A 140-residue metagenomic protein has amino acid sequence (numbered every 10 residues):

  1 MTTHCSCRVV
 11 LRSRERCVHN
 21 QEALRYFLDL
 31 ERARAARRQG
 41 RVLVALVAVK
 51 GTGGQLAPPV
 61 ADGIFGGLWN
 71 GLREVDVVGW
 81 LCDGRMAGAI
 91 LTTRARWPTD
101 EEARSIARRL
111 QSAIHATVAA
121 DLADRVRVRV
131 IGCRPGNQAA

Functional and structural regions predicted by a protein language model:
M1-A35, P59-I64, A140: PAS-family sensory modules
S13-A23, A35-A36, K50-A57, D76-W80 (+1 more regions): Catalytic-site/binding-pocket detector for metal-dependent nucleotidyl cyclases and the c-di-GMP signaling machinery
F27, G51-V77, R109: Active-site-proximal alpha-helical element of nucleotidyl cyclase-like catalytic domains and analogous helices
F27-V49: Active-site-proximal structural segments of metal-dependent nucleotidyl cyclase/transferase enzymes
R32-R37, F65-R96: Conserved helix-loop-beta segment at the catalytic/binding core of cyclic-nucleotide signaling proteins
T52-V60, I90-R108: Short helix/loop segment flanking the catalytic signature motif in cyclic-nucleotide metabolism enzymes
G79-R96, A116-A140: A short glycine-enriched loop-to-beta-strand structural element that forms part of the catalytic core of nucleotide
L110-H115: A common structural junction motif
